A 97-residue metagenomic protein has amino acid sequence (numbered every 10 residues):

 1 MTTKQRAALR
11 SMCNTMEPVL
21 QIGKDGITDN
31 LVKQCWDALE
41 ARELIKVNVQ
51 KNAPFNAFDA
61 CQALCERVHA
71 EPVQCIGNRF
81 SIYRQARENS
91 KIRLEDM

Functional and structural regions predicted by a protein language model:
M1-M97: Positively charged, polar, low-complexity stretches
